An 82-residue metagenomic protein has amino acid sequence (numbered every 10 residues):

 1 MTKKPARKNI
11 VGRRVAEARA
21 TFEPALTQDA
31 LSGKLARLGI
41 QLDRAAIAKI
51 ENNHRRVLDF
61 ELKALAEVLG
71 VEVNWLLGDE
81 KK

Functional and structural regions predicted by a protein language model:
M1-L26, A30, N74: A short, Lys/Arg-rich alpha-helix, primarily the initiator
R13, D29, A45, D59-L62: Short alpha-helical elements of helix-turn-helix
P24-I50: Short alpha-helical DNA-recognition segment
L35, E51, E61, L77-E80: DNA major-groove recognition helix of helix-turn-helix
A46-K49, R56, W75: Residue-level recognition of specific faces of alpha-helices
N52-E67: Short, basic-rich loop-to-helix N-cap that marks the start of a DNA-contacting helix
K63, E67-K82: Short C-terminal boundary/hinge segments that cap the last helix of small helical domains
